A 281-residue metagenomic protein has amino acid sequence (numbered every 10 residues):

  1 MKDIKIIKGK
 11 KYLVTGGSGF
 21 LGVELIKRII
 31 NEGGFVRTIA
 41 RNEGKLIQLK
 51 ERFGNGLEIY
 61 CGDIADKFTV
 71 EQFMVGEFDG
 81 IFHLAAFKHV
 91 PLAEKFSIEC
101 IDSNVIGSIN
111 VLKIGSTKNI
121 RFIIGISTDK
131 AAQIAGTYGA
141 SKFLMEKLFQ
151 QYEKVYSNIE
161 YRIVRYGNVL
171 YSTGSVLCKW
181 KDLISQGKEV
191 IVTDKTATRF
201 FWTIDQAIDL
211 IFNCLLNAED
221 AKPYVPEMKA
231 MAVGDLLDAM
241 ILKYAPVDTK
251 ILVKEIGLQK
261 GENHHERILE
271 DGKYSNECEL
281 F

Functional and structural regions predicted by a protein language model:
D3-I4, K10, K147-F281: Strand-loop microenvironment adjacent to phosphate/nucleotide-handling motifs in alpha/beta enzyme folds
K11-E32: N-terminal Rossmann NAD(P)H-binding glycine-rich loop of SDR-like oxidoreductase domains
G34-L46: Conserved glycine-rich Rossmann-like NAD(P)H-binding loop of the short-chain dehydrogenase/reductase
A40, Y60-C61, D102: Conserved residues in the N-terminal Rossmann fold of short-chain dehydrogenase/reductase
N42, D129, K229: Residues in the short beta-alpha loop(s) of Rossmann-like NAD(P)-binding domains
Q48-L57: Short, conserved SAM-binding/catalytic segment of Class I S-adenosyl-L-methionine-dependent methyltransferases
E58-G80: Conserved Rossmann-fold cofactor-binding substructure of NAD(P)-dependent oxidoreductases
H83, F87-P91, K95-E146, Q151 (+1 more regions): Conserved Rossmann-fold NAD(P)-dependent oxidoreductase catalytic core, especially the SDR/UDP-sugar
